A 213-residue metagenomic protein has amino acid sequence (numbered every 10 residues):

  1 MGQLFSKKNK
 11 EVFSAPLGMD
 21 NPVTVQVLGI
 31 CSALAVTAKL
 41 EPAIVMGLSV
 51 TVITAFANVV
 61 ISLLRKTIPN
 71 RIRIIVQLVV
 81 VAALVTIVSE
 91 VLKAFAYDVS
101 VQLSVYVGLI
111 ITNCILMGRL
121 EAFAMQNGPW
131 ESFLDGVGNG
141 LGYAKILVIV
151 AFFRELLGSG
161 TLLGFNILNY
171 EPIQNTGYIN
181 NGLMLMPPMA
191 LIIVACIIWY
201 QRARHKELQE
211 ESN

Functional and structural regions predicted by a protein language model:
A15, S62-K66, E131-N139: Short amphipathic alpha-helical coupling elements at transmembrane boundaries
I30-L34, V50-A55, A82-S89, I111-I115 (+3 more regions): Hydrophobic core segments of alpha-helical transmembrane domains in multi-pass membrane transport and ion-translocation
L40-F56, V76, S100-I111: Structural signature of hydrophobic alpha-helical transmembrane segments
A57-N70, M117-N127: C-terminal ends of transmembrane helices
I68-V81, Q102-G108, D135: Cytoplasmic-side transmembrane-helix entry/capping segments in multi-pass membrane proteins
I87-Q102: Transmembrane alpha-helix boundary signature
L163-L183: Short, membrane-exposed interhelical loops at transmembrane-helix boundaries
Y200-S212: Membrane-interface capping segments at transmembrane-helix boundaries
